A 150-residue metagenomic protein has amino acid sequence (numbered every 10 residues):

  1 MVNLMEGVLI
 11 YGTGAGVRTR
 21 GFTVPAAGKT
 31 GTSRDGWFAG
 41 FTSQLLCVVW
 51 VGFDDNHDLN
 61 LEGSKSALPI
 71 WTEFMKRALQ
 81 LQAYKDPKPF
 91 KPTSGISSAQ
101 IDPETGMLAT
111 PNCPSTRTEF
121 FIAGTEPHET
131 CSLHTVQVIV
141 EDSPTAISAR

Functional and structural regions predicted by a protein language model:
M1-I122, P127-E129, H134: A penicillin-recognizing enzyme superfamily signal
F38, A149-R150: Short flexible/disordered coil segments
T135-A149: C-terminal functional modules
